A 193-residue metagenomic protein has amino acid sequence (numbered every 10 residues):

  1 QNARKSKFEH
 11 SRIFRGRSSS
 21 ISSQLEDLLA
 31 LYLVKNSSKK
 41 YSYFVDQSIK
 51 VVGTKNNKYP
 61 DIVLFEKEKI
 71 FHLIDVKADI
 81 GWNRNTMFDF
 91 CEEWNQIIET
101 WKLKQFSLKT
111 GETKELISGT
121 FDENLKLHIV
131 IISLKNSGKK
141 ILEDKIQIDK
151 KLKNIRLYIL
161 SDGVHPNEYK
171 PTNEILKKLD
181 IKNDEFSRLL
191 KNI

Functional and structural regions predicted by a protein language model:
Q1-Y41: Interdomain/boundary linker segments immediately adjacent to catalytic/signaling cores
V34-V63: A short acidic/basic microdomain associated with nuclease active sites
V63-V76: Active-site beta-strand-loop-beta-strand hairpin of nuclease catalytic cores that positions key catalytic residues
V76-S161: Catalytic cores of nucleic-acid endonucleases
N136-I193: Non-catalytic C-terminal interaction segments of nucleic acid-processing enzymes
